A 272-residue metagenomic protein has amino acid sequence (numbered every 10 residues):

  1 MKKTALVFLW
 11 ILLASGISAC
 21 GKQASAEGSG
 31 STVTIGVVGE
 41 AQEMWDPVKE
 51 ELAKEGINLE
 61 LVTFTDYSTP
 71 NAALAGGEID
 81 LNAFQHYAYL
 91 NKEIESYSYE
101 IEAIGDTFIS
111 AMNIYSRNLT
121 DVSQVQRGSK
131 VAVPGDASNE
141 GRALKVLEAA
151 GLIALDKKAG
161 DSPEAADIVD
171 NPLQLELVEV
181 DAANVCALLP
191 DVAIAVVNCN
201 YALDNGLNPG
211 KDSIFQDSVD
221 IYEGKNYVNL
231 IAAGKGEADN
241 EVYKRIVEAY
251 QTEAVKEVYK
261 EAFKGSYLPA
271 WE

Functional and structural regions predicted by a protein language model:
M1-V33: Short, low-complexity disordered leader/linker segments with a strong preference for bacterial N-terminal type II
E27-E40, I57-T63, K130-V131: Short, well-ordered beta-strand elements
E40, T65-Y67, G77-N91, D181-A182 (+2 more regions): Beta->alpha turn/N-cap motifs
L61-A72, G160-A187: Short helix-initiation/N-cap motifs at beta->coil->alpha
K92-I104, N118-L119, D191, V196 (+1 more regions): Ligand-binding "clamshell"
I104-I153: A conserved helix-loop-strand patch within extracytoplasmic ligand-binding domains of the periplasmic binding
A111-V122, N226-N240: A bilobed periplasmic-binding-protein/Venus flytrap-type ligand-binding module shared by bacterial periplasmic
E140-E148, Y250-W271: Periplasmic-binding protein-like
